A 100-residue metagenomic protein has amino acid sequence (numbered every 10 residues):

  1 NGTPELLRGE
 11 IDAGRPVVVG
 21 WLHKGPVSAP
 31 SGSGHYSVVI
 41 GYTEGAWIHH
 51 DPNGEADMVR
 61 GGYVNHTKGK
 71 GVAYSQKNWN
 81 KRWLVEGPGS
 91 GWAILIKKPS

Functional and structural regions predicted by a protein language model:
N1-T3, N80: A Trp-anchored, charged/polar loop motif used as the substrate-binding/catalytic surface of acyl/ester-handling
T3-L7, H35, S75: Stable alpha-helical elements in mature extracytoplasmic
G9-R15: Soluble sensory domains of the PAS superfamily and closely related sensory modules
D12, P30-S31, Y42-S100: Noncatalytic regulatory segments and standalone regulatory/sensor domains
P16-W21: A short, Trp-centered hydrophobic/proline-enriched beta-strand micro-motif
L22-K24, P52: Histidine- and/or cysteine-centered catalytic micro-motif in compact active-site loops
G25-A29: Short, solvent-exposed loop/turn segments at secondary-structure junctions
S31-S37: Short, surface-exposed coil-to-beta transition loops
